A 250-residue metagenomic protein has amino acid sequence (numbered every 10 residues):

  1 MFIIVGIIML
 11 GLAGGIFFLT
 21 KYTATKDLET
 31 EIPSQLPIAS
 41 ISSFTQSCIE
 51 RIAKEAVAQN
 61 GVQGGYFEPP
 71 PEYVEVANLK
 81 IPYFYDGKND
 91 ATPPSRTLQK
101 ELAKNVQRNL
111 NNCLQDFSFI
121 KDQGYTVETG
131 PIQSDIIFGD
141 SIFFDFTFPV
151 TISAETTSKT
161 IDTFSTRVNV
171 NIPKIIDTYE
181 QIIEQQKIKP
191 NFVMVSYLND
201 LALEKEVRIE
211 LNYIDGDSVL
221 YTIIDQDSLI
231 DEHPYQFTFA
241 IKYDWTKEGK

Functional and structural regions predicted by a protein language model:
M1-F2: N-terminal positive-inside, membrane-proximal cytosolic segments immediately preceding the first
V5-K250: Long, compositionally biased, intrinsically disordered regions
